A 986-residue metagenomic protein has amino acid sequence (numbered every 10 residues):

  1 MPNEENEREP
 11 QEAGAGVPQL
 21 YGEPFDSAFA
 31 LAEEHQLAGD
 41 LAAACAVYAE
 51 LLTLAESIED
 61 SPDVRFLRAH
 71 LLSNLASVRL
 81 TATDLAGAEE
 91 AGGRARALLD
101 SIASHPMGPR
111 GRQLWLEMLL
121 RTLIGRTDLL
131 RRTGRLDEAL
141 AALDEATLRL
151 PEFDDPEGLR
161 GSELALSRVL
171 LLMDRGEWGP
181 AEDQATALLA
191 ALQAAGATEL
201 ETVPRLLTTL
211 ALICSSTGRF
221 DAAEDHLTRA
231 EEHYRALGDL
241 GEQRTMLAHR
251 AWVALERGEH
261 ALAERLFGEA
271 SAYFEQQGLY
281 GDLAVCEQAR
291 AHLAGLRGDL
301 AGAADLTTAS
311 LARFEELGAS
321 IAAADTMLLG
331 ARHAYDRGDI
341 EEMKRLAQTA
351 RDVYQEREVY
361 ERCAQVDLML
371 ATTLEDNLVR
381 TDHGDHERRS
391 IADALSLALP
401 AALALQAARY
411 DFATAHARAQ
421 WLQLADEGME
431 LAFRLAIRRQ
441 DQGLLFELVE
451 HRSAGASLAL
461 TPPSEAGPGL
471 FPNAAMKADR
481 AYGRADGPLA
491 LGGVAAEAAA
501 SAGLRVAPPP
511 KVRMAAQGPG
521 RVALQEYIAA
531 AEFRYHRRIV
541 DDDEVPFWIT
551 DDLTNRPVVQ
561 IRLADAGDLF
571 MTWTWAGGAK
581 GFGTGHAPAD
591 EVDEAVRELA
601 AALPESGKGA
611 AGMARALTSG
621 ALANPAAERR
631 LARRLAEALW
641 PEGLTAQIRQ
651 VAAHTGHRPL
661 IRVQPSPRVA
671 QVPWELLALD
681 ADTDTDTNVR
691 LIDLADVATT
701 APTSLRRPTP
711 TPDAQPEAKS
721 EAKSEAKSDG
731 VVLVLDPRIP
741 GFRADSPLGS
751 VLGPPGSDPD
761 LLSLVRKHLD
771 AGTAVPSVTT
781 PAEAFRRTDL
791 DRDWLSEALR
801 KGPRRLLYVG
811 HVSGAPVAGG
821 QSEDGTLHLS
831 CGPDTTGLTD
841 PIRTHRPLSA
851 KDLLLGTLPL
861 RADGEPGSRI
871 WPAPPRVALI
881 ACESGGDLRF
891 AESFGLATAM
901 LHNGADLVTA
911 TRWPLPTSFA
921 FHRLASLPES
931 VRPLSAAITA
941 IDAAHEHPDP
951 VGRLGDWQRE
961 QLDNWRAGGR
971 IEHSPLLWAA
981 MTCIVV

Functional and structural regions predicted by a protein language model:
D26, D63-H70, L114-R121, L159-E163 (+10 more regions): Residue register of alpha-helical TPR repeats
L52-D60, G93-G108, D144-D154, T186-G196 (+6 more regions): Amphipathic alpha-helical segments of tetratricopeptide repeats
D60-R65, S104-L116, D155-L159, A197-T198 (+7 more regions): Acidic, Ser/Thr-rich low-complexity linear motifs
E430, D441-S822: Domain-scale, conserved, charged regions that form catalytic cores and adjacent regulatory/interaction surfaces
A436-I437, P875-V986: Active-site-proximal C-terminal subdomain of hydrolase catalytic domains
T685, D789-S796, S813-D906: Cysteine protease catalytic core and zymogen-processing segment of caspase-like enzymes
